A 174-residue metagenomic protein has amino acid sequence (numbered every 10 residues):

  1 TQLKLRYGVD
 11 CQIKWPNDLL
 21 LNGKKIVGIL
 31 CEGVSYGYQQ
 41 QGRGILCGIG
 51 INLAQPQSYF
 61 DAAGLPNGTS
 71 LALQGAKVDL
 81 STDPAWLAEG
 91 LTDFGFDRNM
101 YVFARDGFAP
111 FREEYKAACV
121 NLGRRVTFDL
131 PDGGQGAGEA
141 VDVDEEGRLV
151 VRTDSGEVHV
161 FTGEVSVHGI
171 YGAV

Functional and structural regions predicted by a protein language model:
T1-V174: Catalytic beta-strand/loop module used to bind and position nucleotide/cofactor moieties in cofactor-attachment
